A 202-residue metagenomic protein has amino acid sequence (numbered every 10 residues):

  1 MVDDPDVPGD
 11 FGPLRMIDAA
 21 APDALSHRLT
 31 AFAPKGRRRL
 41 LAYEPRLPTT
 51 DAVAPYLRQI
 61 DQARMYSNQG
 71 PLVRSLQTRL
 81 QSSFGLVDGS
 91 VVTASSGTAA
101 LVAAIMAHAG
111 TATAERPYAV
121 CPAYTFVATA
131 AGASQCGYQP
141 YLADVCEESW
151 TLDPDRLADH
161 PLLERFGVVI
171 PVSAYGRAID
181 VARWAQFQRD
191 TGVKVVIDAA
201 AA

Functional and structural regions predicted by a protein language model:
V2-S67: N-terminal "arm"/small-domain region of PLP-dependent enzymes with the aminotransferase-like
I17-A31, A107-A174, A178-D190, K194-V196: PLP-dependent aminotransferase-like
T49, L72, D180: Soluble or luminal CAZymes and related metallo-dependent hydrolases
A52-Y56, P71, S75, A128: Generic alpha-helical secondary structure signal
P55-Y56, S75, R79, A103 (+2 more regions): Alpha-helical elements of Rossmann-like donor-binding domains used by nucleotide-donor carbohydrate transfer enzymes
P71-Y118, G132-C136, L142: Phosphate-binding glycine-rich loop
A199: Walker B catalytic acidic pair
A202: Residues immediately C-terminal
